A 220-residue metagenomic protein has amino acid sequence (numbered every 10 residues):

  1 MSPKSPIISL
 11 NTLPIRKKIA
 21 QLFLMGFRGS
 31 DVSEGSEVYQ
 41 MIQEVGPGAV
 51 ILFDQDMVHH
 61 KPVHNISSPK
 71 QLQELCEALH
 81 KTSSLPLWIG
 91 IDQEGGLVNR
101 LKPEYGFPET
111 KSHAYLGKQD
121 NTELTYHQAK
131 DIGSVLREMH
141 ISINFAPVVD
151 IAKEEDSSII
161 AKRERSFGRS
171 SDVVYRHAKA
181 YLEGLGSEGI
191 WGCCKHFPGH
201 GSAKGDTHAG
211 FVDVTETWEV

Functional and structural regions predicted by a protein language model:
S2-S33, Y181: Boundary/entry segment of secreted carbohydrate-active catalytic domains
P3, V32-S36, P69, Q73: Structural motif corresponding to alpha-helix initiation and N-cap regions
L10-L13, K17-F23, S36-E37, M41-V45 (+2 more regions): Mature, Sec-exported extracytoplasmic domains of Gram-positive
I19-A20, P47, S84-P86, S187-G192: Short coil/turn connectors at secondary-structure junctions
L24, G90-I91, C193: Generic enzyme active-site microenvironment
D31, W218-V220: A general structural motif
M41-V174, G201-E216: Enzymes and membrane/adaptor proteins characterized by extended Gly/Ser/Thr/Asp/Glu-rich, aromatic-dotted
S171-G205: Loop-centered beta-sheet repeat module
